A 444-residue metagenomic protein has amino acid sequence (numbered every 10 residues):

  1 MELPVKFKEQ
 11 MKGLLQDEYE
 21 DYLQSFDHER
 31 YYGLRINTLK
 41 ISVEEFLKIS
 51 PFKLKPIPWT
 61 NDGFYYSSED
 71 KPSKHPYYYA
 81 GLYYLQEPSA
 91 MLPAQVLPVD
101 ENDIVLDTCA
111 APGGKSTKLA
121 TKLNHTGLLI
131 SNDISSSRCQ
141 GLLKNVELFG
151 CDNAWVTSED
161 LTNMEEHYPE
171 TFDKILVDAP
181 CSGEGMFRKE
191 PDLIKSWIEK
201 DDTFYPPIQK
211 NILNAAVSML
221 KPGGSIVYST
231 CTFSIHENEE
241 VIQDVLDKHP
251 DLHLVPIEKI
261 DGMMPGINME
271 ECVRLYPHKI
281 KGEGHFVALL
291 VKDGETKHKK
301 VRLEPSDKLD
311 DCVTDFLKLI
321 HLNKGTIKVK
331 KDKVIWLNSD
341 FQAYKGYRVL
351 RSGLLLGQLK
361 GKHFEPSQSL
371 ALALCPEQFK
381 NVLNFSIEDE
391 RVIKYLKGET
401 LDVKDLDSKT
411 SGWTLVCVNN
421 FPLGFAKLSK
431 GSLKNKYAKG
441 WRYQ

Functional and structural regions predicted by a protein language model:
M1-L14, E18-L47, E283-F286, D293-Q444: Polybasic, low-complexity RNA-engagement segments
Y32-M91: Conserved AdoMet
N102-A111: Conserved class I S-adenosyl-L-methionine
P112-H125: Conserved SAM-binding loop of SAM-dependent methyltransferases across substrates and taxa, primarily the Class I
L123-N124, L220-P222: Helix-to-beta-strand junctions that scaffold the AdoMet/dcAdoMet cofactor pocket in Class I SAM-dependent enzymes
N132-P169, V177: S-adenosyl-L-methionine
S137, K174-N214, V227, C231-N238 (+1 more regions): Mobile active-site "lid"/loop adjacent to the S-adenosyl-L-methionine
F172, S225-Y228, F233-K333: Class I S-adenosyl-L-methionine
